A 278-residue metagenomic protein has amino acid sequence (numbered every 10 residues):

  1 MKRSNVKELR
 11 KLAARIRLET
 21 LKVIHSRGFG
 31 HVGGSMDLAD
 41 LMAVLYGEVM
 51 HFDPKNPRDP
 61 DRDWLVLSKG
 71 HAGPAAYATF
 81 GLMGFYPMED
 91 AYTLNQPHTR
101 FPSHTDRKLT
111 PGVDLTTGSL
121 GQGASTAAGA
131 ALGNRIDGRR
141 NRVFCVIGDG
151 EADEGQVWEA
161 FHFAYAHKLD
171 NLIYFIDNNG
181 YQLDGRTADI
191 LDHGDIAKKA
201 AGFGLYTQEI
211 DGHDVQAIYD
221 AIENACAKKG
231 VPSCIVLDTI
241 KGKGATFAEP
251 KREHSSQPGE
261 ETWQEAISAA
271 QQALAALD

Functional and structural regions predicted by a protein language model:
M1-I16: N-terminal hydrophobic or amphipathic helices/low-complexity stretches enriched in small/hydrophobic/Pro/Gly
A13-F29, D177-N179: N-terminal capping segment at the start of a domain
T20-V23, S35-A166: Cofactor-binding active-site loop characterized by glycine-rich and histidine/acidic residues
G28-M36: Structural motif
H31, H71, S103-T105, Q122 (+3 more regions): Histidine-centered active-site/metal-ligand motif
D63-L65, N141-C145, L172, V231-T239: Generic beta-sheet signal
G112, T116-A227: Thiamine diphosphate
V215-D278: Glycine/aspartate-rich loop-and-adjacent alpha/beta segment that forms the canonical ThDP
